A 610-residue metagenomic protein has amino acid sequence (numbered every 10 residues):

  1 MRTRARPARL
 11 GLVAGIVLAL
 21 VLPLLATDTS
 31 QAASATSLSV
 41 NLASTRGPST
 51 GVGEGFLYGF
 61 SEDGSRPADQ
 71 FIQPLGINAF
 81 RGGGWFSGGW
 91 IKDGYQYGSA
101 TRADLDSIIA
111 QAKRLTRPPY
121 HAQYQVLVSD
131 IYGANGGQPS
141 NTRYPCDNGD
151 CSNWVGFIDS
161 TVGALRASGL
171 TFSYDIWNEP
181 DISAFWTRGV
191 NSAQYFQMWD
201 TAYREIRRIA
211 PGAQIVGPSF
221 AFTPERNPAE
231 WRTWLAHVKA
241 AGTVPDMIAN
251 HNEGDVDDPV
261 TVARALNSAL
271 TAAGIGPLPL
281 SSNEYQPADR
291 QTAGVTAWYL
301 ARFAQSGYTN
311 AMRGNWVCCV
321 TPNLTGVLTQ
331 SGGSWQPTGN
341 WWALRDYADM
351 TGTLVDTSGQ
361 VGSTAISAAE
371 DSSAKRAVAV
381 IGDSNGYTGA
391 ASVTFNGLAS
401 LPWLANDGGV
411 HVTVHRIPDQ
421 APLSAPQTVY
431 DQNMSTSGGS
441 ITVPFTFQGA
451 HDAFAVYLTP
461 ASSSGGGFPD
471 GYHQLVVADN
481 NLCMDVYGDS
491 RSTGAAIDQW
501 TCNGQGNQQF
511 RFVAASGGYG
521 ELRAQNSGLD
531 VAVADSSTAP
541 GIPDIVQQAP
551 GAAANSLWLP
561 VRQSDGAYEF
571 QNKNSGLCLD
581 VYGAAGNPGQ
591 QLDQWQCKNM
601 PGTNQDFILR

Functional and structural regions predicted by a protein language model:
R2-A32: Secretory targeting and sorting signals
A33-W85: Boundary/entry segment of secreted carbohydrate-active catalytic domains
L75-P245, A249-D258: Substrate-binding cleft and catalytic face of glycoside hydrolase catalytic domains, especially the flexible beta-alpha
D246-A293, D349: Glycoside hydrolase catalytic-domain groove-lining segments
R290-R376, D383: Aromatic/acidic polysaccharide-binding cleft in carbohydrate-active enzymes
G362-V410, H415-D419, Y457-P460: Carbohydrate-binding surface patches
S424-G465: C-terminal beta-strand-rich structural cap/linker in extracellular carbohydrate-active enzymes
S464-R610: Lectin-like carbohydrate-binding module/patch detector with strong preference for beta-trefoil
